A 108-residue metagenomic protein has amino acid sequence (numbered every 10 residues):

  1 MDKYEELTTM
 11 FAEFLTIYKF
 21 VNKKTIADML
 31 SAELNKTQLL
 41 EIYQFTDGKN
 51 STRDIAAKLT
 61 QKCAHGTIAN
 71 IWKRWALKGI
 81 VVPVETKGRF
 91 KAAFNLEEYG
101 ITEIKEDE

Functional and structural regions predicted by a protein language model:
M1-N22: Long amphipathic alpha-helical coiled-coil
L15-L40: Short alpha-helical segments that sit at the start of domains
E41-F45: Solvent-exposed, amphipathic alpha-helical segments
T46-R53: Short capping segments at the starts of secondary-structure elements
A56-T60: The alpha-helix within a helix-turn-helix
K62-L77: Short amphipathic alpha-helical interaction segments
A76-T86: A short, conserved structural fragment
F94-E108: Short, amphipathic alpha-helical interaction segments positioned at domain boundaries
